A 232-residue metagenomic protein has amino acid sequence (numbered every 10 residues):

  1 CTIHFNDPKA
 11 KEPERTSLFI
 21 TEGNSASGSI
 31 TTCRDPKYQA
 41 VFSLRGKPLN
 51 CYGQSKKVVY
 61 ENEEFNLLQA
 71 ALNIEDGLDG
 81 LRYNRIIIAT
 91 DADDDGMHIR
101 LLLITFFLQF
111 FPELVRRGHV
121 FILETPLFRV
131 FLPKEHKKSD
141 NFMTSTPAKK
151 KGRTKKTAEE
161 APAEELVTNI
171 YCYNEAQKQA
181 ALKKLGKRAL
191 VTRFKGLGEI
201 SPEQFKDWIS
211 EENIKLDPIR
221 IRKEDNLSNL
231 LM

Functional and structural regions predicted by a protein language model:
C1-M232: Conserved phosphate-chemistry cores used by DNA topoisomerases
